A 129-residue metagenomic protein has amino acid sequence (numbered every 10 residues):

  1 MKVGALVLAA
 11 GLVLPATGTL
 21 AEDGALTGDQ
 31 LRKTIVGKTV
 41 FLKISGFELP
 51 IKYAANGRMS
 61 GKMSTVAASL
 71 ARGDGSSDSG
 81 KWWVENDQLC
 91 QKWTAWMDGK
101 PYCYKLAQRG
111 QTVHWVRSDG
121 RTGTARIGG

Functional and structural regions predicted by a protein language model:
M1-V3: Bacterial Sec-dependent N-terminal signal peptides
A5-P15: Bacterial N-terminal signal peptides
T17-S79, E85-G129: Lipid interaction determinants
